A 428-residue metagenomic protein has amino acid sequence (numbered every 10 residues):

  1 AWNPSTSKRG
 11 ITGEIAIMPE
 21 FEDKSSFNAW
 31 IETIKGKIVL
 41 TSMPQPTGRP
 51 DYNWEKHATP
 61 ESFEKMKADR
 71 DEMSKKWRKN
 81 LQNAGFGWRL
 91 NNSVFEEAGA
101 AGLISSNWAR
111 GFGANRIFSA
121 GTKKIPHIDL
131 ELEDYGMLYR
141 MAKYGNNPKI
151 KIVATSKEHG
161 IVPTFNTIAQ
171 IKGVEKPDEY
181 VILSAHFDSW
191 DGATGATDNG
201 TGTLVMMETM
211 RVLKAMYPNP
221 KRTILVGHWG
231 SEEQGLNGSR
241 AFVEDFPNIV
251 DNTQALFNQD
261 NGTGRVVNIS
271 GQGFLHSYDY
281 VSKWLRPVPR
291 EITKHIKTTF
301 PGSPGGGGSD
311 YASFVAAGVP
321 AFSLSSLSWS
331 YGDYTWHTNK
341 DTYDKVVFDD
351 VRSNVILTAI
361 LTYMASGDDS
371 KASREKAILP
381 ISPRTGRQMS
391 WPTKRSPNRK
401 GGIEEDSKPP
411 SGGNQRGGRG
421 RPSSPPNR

Functional and structural regions predicted by a protein language model:
A1-D71: Noncatalytic luminal/extracellular "stalk/propeptide" segments of secretory-pathway proteins
N3-N28, F112, I117-A196, E208-K221 (+1 more regions): Soluble metallo-hydrolase cores and metallopeptidase-like ectodomains found primarily in the secretory/periplasmic
I17, I38-S42, A101-S106, H127-D129 (+9 more regions): Structural recognition of the beta-strand scaffold that forms the well-ordered cores of secreted hydrolase catalytic
S25-F27, G48-Y52, G111-R116, D191-A193 (+3 more regions): Extracytoplasmic/secreted cell-surface and envelope-processing proteins
S26, W30, G87-N91, E96 (+12 more regions): Stable alpha-helical elements in mature extracytoplasmic
M73-G85, R89-N92, E96-E97, S106 (+1 more regions): Active-site-adjacent substrate-binding region of metalloamidase/peptidase-like peptide-processing proteins
P163, S189-V281: Acidic/histidine-rich catalytic neighborhood of metal-dependent amide-processing enzymes
I403-R428: Long, low-complexity, intrinsically disordered segments
